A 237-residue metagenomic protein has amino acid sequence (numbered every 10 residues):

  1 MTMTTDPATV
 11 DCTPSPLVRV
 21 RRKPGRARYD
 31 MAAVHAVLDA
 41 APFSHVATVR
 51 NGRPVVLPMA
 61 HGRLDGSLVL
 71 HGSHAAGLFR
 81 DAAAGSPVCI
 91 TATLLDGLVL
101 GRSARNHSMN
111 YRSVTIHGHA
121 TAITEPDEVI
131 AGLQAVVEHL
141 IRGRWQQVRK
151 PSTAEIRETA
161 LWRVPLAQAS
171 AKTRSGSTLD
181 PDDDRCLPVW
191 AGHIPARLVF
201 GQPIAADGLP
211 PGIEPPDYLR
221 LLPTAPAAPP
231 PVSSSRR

Functional and structural regions predicted by a protein language model:
M1-L17, T124, E128-R237: C-terminal edge-of-domain segments
M1-R21, R63-A75, Y111-A120: N-terminal short leaders/motifs
T4-V10, A32-H35, R53-S67, V99-S113: Short N-terminal helix-initiation segments at or just after the protein's N-terminus
P14-V69, R80: An N-terminal domain-cap segment
P42, L57, L64-G66, A84-V88 (+3 more regions): A generic structural signal for short beta-strands and their flanking turns/coil linkers
S44-V46, L68, A120-T121, A169-K172: Short beta-strand segments in beta-sandwich/barrel cores
H74-A135: Short, structured beta-strand-loop surface elements
